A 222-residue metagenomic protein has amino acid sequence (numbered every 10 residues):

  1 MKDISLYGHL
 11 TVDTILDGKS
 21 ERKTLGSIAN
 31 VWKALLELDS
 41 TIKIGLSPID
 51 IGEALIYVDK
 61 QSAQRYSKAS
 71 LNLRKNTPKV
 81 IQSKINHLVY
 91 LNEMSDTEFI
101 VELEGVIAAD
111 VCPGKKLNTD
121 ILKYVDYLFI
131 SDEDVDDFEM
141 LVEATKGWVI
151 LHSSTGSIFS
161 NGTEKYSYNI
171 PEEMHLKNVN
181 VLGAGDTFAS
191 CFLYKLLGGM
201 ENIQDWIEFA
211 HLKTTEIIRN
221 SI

Functional and structural regions predicted by a protein language model:
M1-L6, L46-S47, A54-S167, M200-E201 (+1 more regions): Ribokinase/PfkB-type carbohydrate-kinase core domain
K2-S62, A69-L71, Y194, F209: Substrate-binding N-lobe of the ribokinase-like
L6, K23, L128, L182-G183: Short conserved micro-motifs on helix faces and helix-strand junctions that flank and scaffold key functional residues
H9, S131, G185: Active-site glycine-centered loops adjacent to acidic/histidine catalytic or metal-binding residues that shape
L10, T14, V111-P113, T187: Generic detector of well-ordered alpha-helical packing
L10-K19, E164-L176: Glycine/charged-rich beta-loop-alpha catalytic/anionic-binding loops adjacent to active sites
T14-I15, I158-S160, A189: Short active-site-adjacent structural elements
T24, A29, E37, G147 (+1 more regions): Conserved post-catalytic alpha-helical subdomain immediately downstream of the catalytic base and nucleotide-binding
